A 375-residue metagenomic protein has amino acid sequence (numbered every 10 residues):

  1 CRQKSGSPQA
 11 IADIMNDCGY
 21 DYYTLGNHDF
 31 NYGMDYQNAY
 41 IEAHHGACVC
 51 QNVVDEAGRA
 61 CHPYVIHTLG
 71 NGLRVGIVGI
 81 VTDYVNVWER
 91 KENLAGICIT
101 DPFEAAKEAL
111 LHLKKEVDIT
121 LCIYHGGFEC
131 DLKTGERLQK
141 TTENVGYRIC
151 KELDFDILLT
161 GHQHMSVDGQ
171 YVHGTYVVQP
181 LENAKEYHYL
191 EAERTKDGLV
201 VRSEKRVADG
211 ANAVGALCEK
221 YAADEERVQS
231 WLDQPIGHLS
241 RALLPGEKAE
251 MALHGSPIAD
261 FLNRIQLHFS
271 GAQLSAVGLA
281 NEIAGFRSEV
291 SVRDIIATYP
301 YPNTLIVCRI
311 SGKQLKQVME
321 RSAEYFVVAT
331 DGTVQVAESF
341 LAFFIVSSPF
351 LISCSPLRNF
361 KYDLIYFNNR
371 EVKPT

Functional and structural regions predicted by a protein language model:
C1-G210, L253-I265: Acidic, metal/ion-coordinating pockets
G19, N27, K114, Y124 (+9 more regions): Sec/Tat-exported extracytoplasmic proteins
H44-Q51, H173, F261-P349, C354-Y362 (+1 more regions): Feature captures C-terminal
G58, G135, D197-G198, A222 (+3 more regions): Intrinsic-disorder/low-complexity loop/linker signature
L94, E250, N303: Conserved short-loop catalytic and cofactor-binding motifs
R194-V290, T298: A short C-terminal boundary segment appended to hydrolase-like catalytic domains
